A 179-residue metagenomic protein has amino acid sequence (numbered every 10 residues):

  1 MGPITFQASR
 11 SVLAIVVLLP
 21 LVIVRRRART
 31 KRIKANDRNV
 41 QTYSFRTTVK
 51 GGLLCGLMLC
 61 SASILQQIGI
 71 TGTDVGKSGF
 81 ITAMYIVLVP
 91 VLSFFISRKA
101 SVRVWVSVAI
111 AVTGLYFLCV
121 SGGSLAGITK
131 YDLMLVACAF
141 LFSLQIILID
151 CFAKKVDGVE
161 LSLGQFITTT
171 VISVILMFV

Functional and structural regions predicted by a protein language model:
P3-I4, A14-L18, V89-P90, L125-V179: Transmembrane alpha-helical segments that form core, pore/gating elements of small-molecule transporters/exporters
F6, R10, G69, D74 (+4 more regions): Hydrophobic/aromatic residues within transmembrane alpha-helices of multi-pass small-molecule transporters
S9, L54, I81-M84, R103-V106 (+2 more regions): Hydrophobic core positions of alpha-helical segments in small-molecule transporters and transporter systems
V17, L21-V22, Y85-V106: C-terminal transmembrane-helix exit sites in multi-pass transporters
L18, A100-S121, C138-F142, I172-S173: Hydrophobic transmembrane alpha-helices of multi-pass small-molecule transport proteins
L21, K50-G72, L92, Y116-F117 (+2 more regions): Hydrophobic alpha-helical transmembrane segments of multi-pass membrane transport proteins, especially secondary
R25-T82, F117: Specific transmembrane alpha-helical segments of multi-pass solute transporters/efflux pumps, especially DMT/EamA
K50, G79-T82, S97-F117, I128-D132: Loop-to-transmembrane alpha-helix entry segments
